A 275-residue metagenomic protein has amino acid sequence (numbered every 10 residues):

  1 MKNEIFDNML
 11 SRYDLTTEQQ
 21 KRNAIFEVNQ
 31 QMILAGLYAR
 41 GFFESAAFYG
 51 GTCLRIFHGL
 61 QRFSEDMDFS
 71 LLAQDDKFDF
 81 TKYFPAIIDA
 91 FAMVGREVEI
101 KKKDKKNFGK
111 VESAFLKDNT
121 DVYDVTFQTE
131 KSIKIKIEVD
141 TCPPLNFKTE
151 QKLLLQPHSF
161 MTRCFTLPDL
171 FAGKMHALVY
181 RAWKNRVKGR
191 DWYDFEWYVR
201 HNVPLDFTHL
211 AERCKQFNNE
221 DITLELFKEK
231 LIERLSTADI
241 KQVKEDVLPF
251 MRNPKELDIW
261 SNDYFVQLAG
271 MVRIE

Functional and structural regions predicted by a protein language model:
M1-Q31, G36-A46, F57, L72-E275: Structured mid-to-C-terminal alpha-helical surface segments
Y49-T52: Glycine-rich beta-strand-to-loop/alpha-helix junction loops that act as flexible
R55-F63: Short glycine-biased active-site loop of nucleotidyltransferases that positions the nucleotide triphosphate and helps
